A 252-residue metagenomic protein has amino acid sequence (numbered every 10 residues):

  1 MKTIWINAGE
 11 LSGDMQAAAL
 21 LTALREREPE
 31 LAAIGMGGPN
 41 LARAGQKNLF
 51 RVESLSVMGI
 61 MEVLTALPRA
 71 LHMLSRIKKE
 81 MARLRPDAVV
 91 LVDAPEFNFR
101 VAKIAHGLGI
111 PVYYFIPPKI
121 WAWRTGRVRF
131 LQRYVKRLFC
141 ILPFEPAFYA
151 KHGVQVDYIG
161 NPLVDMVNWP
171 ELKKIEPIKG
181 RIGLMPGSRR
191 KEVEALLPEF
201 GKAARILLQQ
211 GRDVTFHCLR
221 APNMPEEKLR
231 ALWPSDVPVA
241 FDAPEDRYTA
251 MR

Functional and structural regions predicted by a protein language model:
K2-K174, L184-E199, I206, Q210 (+2 more regions): Active-site and donor-binding regions of nucleotide-sugar-utilizing enzymes
P177-I178: Proline/glycine-enriched tight loop/beta-turn segments at coil->beta junctions that connect or precede beta-strands
F216-C218, P225-E226: Glycine/small-residue-rich hydrophobic helix-like segments
K228-D236: Short, aromatic/basic amphipathic alpha-helical patches
E245-R252: Short acidic alpha-helix that forms the nucleotide-activated donor recognition element in Leloir-type transferases
